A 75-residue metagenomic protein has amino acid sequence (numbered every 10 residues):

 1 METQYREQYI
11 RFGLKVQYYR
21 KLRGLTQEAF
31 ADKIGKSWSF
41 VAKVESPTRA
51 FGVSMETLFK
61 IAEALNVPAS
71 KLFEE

Functional and structural regions predicted by a protein language model:
M1-L22: A short, Lys/Arg-rich alpha-helix, primarily the initiator
Q17, E28, F59: Residues within the helices of the helix-turn-helix
R20, A31, A62: The alpha-helix within a helix-turn-helix
G24-V44: Short alpha-helical DNA-recognition segment
T48-E63: Short, basic-rich loop-to-helix N-cap that marks the start of a DNA-contacting helix
N66-E75: Short C-terminal boundary/hinge segments that cap the last helix of small helical domains
